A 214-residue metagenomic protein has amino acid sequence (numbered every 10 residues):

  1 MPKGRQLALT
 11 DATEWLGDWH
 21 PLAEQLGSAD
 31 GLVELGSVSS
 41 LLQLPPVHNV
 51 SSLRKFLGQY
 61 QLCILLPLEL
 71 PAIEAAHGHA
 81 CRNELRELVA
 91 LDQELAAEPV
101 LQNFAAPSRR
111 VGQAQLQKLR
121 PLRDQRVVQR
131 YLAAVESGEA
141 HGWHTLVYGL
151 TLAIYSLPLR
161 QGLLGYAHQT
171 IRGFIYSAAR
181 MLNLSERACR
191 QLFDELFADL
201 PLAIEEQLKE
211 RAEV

Functional and structural regions predicted by a protein language model:
M1-A23, Q43-P46, S51, R120-G138 (+2 more regions): Non-transmembrane, aqueous-exposed alpha-helical and coiled segments at domain scale
P2-W19, G165-V214: C-terminal auxiliary extensions adjacent to catalytic cores
W15-L85: Glycine/small-residue-rich interface belts in oligomeric ring/scaffold proteins and their assembly partners
L32, L70, R82, L101-F104 (+5 more regions): Intrinsically disordered or highly flexible coil/loop and linker segments, enriched in small and charged/polar residues
L32, V47-S51, P67, Q102-A105 (+6 more regions): Electropositive phosphate-/nucleotide-binding environments in soluble metabolic enzymes
N49-Y60, R86-L95, V128-V135, R160-I171 (+1 more regions): Short alpha-helical "patches" and their helix-cap loops
L70-G78, R82-A153: Internal, conserved structured core segments that host functional sites
A133-N183: A contiguous pocket-lining binding segment that forms or flanks enzyme active sites
